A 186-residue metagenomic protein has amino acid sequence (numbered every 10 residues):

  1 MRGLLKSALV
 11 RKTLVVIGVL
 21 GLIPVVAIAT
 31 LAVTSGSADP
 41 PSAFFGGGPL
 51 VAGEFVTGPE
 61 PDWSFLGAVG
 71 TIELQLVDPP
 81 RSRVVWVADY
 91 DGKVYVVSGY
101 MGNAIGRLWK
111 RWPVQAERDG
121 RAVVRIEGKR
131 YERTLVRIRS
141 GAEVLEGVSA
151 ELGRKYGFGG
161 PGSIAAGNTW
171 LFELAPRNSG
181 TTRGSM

Functional and structural regions predicted by a protein language model:
R2-I23: N-terminal Sec-pathway targeting helices
L14, G18, I28-A29, G70 (+1 more regions): Ribonuclease/tRNase effector modules and their secretory precursors
I23-L31: Hydrophobic alpha-helical membrane-insertion segments, chiefly the h-region of N-terminal signal peptides
V33-P80: Short, conserved active-site entrance elements at the starts or edges of catalytic domains
A68-A104, T134: Short beta-strand segments
R81, G102-G180, S185: Short, structured beta-strand-loop surface elements
